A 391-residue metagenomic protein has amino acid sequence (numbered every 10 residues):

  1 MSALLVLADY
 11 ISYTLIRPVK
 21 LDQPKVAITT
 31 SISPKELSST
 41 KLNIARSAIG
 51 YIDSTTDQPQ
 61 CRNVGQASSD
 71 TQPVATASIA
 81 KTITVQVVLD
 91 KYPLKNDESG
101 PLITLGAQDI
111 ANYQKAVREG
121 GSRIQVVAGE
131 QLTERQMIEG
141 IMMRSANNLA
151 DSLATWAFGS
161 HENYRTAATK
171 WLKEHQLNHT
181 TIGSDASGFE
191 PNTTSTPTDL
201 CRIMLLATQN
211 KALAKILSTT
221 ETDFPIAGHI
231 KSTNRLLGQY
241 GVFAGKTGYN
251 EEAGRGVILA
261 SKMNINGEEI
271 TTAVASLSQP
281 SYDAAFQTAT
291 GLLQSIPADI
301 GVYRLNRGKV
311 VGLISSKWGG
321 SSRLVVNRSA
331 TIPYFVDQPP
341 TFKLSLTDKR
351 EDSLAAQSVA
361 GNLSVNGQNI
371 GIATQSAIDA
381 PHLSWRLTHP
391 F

Functional and structural regions predicted by a protein language model:
M1-S12: Hydrophobic membrane-insertion alpha-helices, especially the h-region of bacterial N-terminal signal peptides
I11-V19, P34-E36, D299-F391: Conserved SxxK-family serine transpeptidase/carboxypeptidase catalytic domain of penicillin-binding proteins
L15-P18, A214-V302: A penicillin-recognizing enzyme superfamily signal
R17-T198, L205-K211: Active-site-adjacent loops and short helices of periplasmic peptidoglycan-processing enzymes
L37-T40, G129, T247-E251, S353-L354: Short Gly/Pro-enriched turn/cap motifs at secondary-structure boundaries
S47-I49, V257-L259, L363: Short beta-strand scaffold segments in enzyme catalytic cores
T55-Q58, A186-L217, I258-T271, L277-Y282 (+1 more regions): Penicillin-binding protein/beta-lactamase superfamily catalytic region
